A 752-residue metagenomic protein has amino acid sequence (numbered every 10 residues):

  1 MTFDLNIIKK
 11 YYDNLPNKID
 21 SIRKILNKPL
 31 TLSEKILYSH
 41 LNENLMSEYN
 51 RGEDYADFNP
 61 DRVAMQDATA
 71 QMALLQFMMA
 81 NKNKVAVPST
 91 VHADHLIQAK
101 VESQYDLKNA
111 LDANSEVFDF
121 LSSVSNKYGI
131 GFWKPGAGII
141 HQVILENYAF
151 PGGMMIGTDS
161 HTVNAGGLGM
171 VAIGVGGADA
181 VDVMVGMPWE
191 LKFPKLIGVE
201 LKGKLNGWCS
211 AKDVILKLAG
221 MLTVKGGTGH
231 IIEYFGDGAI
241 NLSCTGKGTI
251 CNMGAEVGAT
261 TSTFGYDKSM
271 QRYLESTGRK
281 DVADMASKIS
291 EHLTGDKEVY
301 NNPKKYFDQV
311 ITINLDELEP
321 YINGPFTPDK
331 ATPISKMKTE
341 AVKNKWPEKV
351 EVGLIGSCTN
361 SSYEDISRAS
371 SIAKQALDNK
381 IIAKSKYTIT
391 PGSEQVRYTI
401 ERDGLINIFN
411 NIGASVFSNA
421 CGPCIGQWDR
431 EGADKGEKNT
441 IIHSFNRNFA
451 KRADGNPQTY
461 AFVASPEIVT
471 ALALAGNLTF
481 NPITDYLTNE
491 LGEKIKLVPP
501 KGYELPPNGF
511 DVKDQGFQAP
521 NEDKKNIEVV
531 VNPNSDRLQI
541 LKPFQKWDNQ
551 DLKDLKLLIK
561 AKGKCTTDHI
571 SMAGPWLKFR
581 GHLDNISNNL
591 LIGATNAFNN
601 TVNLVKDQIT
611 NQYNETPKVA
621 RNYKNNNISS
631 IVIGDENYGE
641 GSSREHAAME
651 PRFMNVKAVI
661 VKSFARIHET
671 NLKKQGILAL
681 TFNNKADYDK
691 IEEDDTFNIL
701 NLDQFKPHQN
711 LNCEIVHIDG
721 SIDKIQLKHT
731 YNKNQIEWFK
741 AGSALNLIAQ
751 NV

Functional and structural regions predicted by a protein language model:
F3-D4, D67, F150-D284, I381 (+4 more regions): Mobile "lid/hinge" segments at catalytic clefts and subdomain interfaces of large enzymes
I8-Y11, L15, D20-P194, R580-S629 (+1 more regions): Long, structured ligand/cofactor-binding scaffold of large enzymes
M46, R51-N59, A64, A73 (+4 more regions): Terminal amphipathic helices with adjacent charged low-complexity linkers/tails
K108-D112, V117, S122-G157, E233-G236 (+5 more regions): Accessory "access/gating" subregions that flank catalytic or transport cores
F235-I240, Y623-F664: Extracellular/luminal Protease-associated
L487-E504, E669-W738, L745-I748: Acidic, glycine-rich flexible loop/linker segments
F517-I628, V632-I633: Conserved, function-defining core regions and hallmark residues within catalytic/recognition domains
